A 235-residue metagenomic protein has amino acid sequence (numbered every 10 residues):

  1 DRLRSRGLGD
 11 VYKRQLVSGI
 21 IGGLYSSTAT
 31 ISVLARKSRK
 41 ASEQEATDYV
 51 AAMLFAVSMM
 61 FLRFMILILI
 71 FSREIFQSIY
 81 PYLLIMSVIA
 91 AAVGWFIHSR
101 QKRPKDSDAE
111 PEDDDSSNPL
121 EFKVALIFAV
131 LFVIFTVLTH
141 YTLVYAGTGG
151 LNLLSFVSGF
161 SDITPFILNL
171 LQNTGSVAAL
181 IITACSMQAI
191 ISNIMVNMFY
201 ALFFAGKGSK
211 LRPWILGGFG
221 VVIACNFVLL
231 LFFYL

Functional and structural regions predicted by a protein language model:
D1-Y12: Single conserved hydrophobic/aromatic residue that forms the stacking wall/gate of nucleotide- or nucleobase-binding
S5, P104-V177: Transmembrane helical segments that form the transport core of multi-pass membrane transport proteins
G19-A29, V57-F61, D113-V133, V157-P165 (+1 more regions): Small-residue-rich segments of transmembrane alpha-helices in multi-pass membrane proteins, especially helix faces
L24-S26, S32-S42, A52-F61, L69-E74 (+2 more regions): Membrane-interfacial helix-loop connectors
S78-A90: Alpha-helical transmembrane segments
F96-D106: Membrane-interface capping segments at transmembrane-helix boundaries
F199-V222: Interfacial loop-to-transmembrane junctions
F227-L235: Juxtamembrane boundary at the C-terminal end of a transmembrane helix
